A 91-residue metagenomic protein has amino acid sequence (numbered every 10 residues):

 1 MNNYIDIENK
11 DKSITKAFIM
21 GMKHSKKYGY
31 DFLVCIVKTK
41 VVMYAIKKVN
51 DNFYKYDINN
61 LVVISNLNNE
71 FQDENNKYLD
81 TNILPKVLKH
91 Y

Functional and structural regions predicted by a protein language model:
M1-F32: Short, charged/polar N-terminal "headpieces" of proteins
N3, A17, K27-G29, M43 (+3 more regions): Intrinsically disordered, low-complexity N-terminal regions enriched in serine/proline/glycine with scattered basic
I7, M43, K48-D51, P85 (+1 more regions): Intrinsic disorder/low-complexity segments, especially N-terminal tails and targeting/processing regions
I7-N9, G21, I36-V37, K48 (+1 more regions): Surface-exposed beta-strand edges and flanking loops
H24-Y28, V37-I58, V62: Acidic, low-complexity, intrinsically disordered interaction modules
Y54-Y91: Mixed-charge, Lys/Arg-enriched low-complexity segments
